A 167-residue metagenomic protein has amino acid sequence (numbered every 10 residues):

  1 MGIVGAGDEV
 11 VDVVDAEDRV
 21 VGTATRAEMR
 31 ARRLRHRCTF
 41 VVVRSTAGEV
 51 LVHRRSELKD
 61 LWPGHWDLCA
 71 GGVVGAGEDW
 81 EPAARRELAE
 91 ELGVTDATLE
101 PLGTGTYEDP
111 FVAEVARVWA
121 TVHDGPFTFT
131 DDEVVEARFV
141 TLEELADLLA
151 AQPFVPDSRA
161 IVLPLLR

Functional and structural regions predicted by a protein language model:
G2-F40, T46: Acidic, metal-coordinating catalytic segment for phosphate/diphosphate chemistry, firing primarily on the Nudix
I3, T25-A27, A76, P101-R167: Nudix hydrolase/Nudix homology domain
V11, E49-V50, A137-R138: A residue-level structural signature of the nucleotidyltransferase/glycosyltransferase Rossmann-like core
V20-T23, G48-R54, P126-T130: Short, well-ordered strand-loop elements centered on a beta-strand within folded domains, enriched for acidic residues
M29-R32, L58-W62, A137-R138: A short local loop/turn or secondary-structure capping micro-motif enriched for an aromatic residue
R33-R35, W62, F111-A113: A generic structural micro-feature
C38-A70: A glycine-rich, hydrophobic loop/mini-helix early in the fold
V52, C69-P101: The catalytic Nudix box helix
